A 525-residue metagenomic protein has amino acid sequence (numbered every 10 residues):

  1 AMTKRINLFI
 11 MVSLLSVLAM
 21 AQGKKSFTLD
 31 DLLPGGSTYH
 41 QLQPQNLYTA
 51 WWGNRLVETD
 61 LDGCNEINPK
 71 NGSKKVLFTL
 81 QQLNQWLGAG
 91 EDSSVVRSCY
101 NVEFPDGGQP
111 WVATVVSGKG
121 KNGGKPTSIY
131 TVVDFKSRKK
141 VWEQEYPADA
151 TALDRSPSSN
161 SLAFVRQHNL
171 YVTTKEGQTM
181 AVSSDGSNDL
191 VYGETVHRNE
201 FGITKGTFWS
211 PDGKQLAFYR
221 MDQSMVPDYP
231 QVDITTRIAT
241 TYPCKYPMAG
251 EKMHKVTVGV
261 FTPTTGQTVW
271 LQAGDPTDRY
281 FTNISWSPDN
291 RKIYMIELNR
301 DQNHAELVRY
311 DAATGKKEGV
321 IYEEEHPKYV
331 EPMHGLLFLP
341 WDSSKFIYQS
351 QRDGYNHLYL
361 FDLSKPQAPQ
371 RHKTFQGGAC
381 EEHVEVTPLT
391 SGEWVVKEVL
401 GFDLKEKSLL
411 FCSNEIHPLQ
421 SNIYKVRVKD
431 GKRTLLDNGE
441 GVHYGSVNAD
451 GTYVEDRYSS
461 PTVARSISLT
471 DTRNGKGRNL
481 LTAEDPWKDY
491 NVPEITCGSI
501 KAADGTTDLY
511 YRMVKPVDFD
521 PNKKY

Functional and structural regions predicted by a protein language model:
A1-I10: Bacterial N-terminal signal peptides that target proteins for export
A1-M2, K74, E385, P521-K524: Short intrinsically disordered, low-complexity coil segments enriched in acidic
K4-R5, R220, K425, R512: Basic side chains
F9-V17: Bacterial N-terminal signal peptides
A21-V447, T452-Y453, P461-R465, T470: Beta-propeller folds
P227-D228, N290, I296, V442-Y525: Serine-hydrolase catalytic core recognition
